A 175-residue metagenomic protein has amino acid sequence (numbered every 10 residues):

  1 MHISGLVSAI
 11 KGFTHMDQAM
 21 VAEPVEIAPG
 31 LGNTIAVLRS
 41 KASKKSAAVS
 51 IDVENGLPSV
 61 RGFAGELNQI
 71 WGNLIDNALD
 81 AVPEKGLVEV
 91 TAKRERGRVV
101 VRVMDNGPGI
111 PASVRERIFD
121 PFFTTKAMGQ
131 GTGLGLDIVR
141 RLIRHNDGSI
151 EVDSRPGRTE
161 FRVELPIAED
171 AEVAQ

Functional and structural regions predicted by a protein language model:
A48-P58, E95-R96: Conserved catalytic submotifs in the C-terminal HATPase_c
N77-L79: Short helix-loop "hinge" at the ATP-lid/N-box region of the Bergerat-fold HATPase_c
K85-G97: Short beta-strand/loop element within the Bergerat-fold HATPase_c
R98, I110-F122: Short conserved segment of the HATPase_c
D105: Acidic ATP/Mg2+-coordinating residue in the GHKL
G135, V139: Short alpha-helical Gxxx[C/S/T] motif in the catalytic ATP-binding
L142-R144: Detector for a conserved hydrophobic position within an alpha-helical segment of the HATPase_c
D147-G148: Conserved glycine-rich
